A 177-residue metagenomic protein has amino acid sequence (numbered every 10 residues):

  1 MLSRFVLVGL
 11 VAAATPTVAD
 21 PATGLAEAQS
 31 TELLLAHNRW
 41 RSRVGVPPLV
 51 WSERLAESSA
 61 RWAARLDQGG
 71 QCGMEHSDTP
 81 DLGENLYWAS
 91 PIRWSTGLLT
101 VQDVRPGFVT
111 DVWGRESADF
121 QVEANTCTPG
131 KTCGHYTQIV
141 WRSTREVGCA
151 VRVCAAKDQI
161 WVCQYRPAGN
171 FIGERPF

Functional and structural regions predicted by a protein language model:
S3-P16: Cleavable N-terminal signal peptides of Sec/SRP-targeted secreted and luminal proteins
A14-P16, A22, V109, N125: Intrinsically disordered/low-complexity terminal segments and short unstructured peptides
D20-G83: Short, well-ordered surface patches within globular domains
P80-F177: A well-ordered secondary-structure block
